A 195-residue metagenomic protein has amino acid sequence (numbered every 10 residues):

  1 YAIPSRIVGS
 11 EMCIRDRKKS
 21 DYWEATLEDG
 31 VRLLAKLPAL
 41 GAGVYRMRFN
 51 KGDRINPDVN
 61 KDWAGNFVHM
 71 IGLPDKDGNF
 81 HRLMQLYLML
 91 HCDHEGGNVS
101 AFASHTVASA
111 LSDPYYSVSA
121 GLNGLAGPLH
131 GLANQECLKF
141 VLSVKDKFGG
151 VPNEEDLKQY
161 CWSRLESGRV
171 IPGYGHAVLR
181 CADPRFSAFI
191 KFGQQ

Functional and structural regions predicted by a protein language model:
Y1-I14: Single conserved hydrophobic/aromatic residue that forms the stacking wall/gate of nucleotide- or nucleobase-binding
R15-E95, H105-T106: Glycine-rich, mobile lid/loop segments that gate access to catalytic sites or pores
K36, G97-V99, S109-V141, V170-P184: Conserved phosphate/anionic-ligand binding catalytic regions in large, soluble enzymes, centered on
L40-G43, D93, G124, P128 (+1 more regions): Amphipathic alpha-helical interaction surfaces
R48-R54, N79-H81, E95-F102, L132-Q135 (+4 more regions): Flexible, glycine/charged-enriched surface loops at secondary-structure junctions
H69-D75, Q85-L90, S100-L111, S119-L125 (+2 more regions): Active-site-adjacent structural elements in folded domains
L142-F148: Cytochrome P450
F148-G193: A structural-propensity feature for long, helix-poor, extended segments
